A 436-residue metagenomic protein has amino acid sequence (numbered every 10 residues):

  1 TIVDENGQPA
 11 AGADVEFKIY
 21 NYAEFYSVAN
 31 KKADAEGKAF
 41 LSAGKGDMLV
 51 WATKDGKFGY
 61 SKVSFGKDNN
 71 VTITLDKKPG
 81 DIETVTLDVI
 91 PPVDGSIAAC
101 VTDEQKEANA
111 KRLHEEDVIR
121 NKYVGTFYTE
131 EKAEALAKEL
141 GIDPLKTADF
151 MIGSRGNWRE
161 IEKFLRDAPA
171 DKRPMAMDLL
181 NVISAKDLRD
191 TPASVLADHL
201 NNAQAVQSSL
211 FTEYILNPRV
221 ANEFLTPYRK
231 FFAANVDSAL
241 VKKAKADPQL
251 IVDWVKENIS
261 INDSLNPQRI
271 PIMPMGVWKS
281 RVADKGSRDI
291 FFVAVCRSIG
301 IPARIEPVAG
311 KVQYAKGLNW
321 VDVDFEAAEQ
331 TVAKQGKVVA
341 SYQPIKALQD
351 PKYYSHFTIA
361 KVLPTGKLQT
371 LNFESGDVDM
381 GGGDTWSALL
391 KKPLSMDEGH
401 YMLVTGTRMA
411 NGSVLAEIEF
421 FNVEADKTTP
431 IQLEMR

Functional and structural regions predicted by a protein language model:
T1-A11, S341-Y353, V362-K367: Structural motif
T1-I2, V15, A33-L41, I73 (+2 more regions): Glycine-centered loop-to-beta-strand initiation motif
E5-Q8, D76-E130, Q432-R436: Compositionally biased low-complexity segments at domain edges in trafficked proteins and select soluble regulators
A13-A35, G95-A108, S355-W386: Short amphipathic beta-strand segments in non-cytosolic proteins
Y22, E36-L49, K54-K57, V63-K67 (+1 more regions): Short Pro-Gly-centered beta-turn/loop motif in secreted/extracellular proteins
G56-K78, R408-R436: Structured interaction patches on ligand/partner-binding surfaces of diverse proteins
E104-N109, L113-S280, I290, E326-A327: Secondary-structure boundary elements
I251, W278-P307: Cysteine-centered nucleophilic/redox motifs
